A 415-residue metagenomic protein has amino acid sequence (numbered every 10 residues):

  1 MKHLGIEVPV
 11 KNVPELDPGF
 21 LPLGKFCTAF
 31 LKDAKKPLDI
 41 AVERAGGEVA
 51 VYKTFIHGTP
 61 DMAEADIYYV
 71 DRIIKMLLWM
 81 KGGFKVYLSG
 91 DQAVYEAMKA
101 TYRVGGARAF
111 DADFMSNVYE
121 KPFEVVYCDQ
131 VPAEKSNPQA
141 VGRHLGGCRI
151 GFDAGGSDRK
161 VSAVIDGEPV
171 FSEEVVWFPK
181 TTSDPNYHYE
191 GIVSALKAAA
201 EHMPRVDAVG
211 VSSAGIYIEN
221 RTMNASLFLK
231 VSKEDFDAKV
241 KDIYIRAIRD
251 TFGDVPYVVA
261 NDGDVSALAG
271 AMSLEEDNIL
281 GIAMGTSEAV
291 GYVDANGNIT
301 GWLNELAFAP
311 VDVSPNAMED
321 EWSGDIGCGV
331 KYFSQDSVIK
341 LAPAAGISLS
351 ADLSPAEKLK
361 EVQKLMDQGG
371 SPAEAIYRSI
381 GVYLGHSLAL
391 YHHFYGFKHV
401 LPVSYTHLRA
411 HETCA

Functional and structural regions predicted by a protein language model:
M1-Y52, A65, A97, A107-A109 (+7 more regions): Glycine/GP-enriched mid-protein hinge/lid loop-to-helix segment characteristic of carbohydrate kinases
D39-A140, L145-G147: Extended, charged alpha/beta regions that create polyanion-binding interfaces
D66-L78, I380-H393: A short, acidic, amphipathic alpha-helical segment used as a generic capping/interface helix at domain edges
L77-W79, S194-A208, L388-H399: Phosphate/pyrophosphate-binding loops at sites that engage ATP/ADP/AMP, CoA/4′-phosphopantetheine, polyphosphate
K85-Y87, G147-D153, V206-G210, I279-A283 (+2 more regions): Short glycine-aspartate micro-motif
D91-A100, M203-A238, H399-S404, L408: Short beta-strand-loop/turn "lid" adjacent to the catalytic site in phosphate-handling enzymes
G156-D158, T406: Conserved adenylation A10 loop of the ANL superfamily
H407-A410, C414-A415: Single conserved hydrophobic/aromatic residue that forms the stacking wall/gate of nucleotide- or nucleobase-binding
